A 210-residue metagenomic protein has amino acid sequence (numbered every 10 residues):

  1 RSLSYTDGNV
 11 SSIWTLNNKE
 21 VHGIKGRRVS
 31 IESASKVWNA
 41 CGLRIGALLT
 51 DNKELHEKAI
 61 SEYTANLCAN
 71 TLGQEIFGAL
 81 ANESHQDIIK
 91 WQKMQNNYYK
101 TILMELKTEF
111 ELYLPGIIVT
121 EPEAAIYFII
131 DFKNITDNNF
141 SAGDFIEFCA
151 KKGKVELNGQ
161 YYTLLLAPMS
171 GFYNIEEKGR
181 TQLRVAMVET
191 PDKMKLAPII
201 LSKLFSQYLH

Functional and structural regions predicted by a protein language model:
R1-H210: PLP-dependent class I/II
